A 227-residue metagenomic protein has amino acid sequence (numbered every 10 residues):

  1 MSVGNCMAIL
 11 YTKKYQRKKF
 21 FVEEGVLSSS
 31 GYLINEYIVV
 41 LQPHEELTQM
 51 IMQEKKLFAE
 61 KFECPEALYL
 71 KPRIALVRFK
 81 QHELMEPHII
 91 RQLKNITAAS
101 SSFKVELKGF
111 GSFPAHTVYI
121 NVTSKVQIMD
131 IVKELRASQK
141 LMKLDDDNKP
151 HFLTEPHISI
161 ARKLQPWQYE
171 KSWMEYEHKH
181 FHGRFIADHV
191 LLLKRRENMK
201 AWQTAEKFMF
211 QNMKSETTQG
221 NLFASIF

Functional and structural regions predicted by a protein language model:
S2-K104, K125-R184, A201-F227: Basic, often amphipathic N-terminal segments
I38, T117, H189: Short hydrophobic/aromatic beta-strand or adjacent loop that forms the aromatic wall/cage of a ligand/substrate-binding
G111-T117: Short, basic/glycine-rich phosphate-binding loops at helix/coil junctions that contact nucleotide phosphates
V118-S124: Short histidine-centered catalytic/ligand-binding loop motif
D188-E197: Short beta-strand segments and strand-loop junctions that repeat across beta-rich extracellular domains
